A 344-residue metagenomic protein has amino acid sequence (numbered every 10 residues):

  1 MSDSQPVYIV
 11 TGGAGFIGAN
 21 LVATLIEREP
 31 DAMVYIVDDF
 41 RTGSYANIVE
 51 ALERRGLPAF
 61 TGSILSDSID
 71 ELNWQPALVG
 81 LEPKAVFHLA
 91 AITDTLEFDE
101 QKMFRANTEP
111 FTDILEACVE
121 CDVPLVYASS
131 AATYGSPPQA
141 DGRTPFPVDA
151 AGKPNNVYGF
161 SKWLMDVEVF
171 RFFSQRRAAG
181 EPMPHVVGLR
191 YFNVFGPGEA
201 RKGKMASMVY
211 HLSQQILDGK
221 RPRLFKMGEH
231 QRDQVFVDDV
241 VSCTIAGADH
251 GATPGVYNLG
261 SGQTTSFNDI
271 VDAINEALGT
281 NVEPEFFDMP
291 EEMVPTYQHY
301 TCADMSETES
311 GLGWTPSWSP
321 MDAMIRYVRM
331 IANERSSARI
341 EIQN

Functional and structural regions predicted by a protein language model:
M1-F192, M330: N-terminal Rossmann-like NAD(P)+-binding domain of SDR-like oxidoreductases, especially those catalyzing
V7-Y8, L217-N344: C-terminal substrate-binding subdomain of Rossmann-fold SDR/epimerase-dehydratase oxidoreductases
G13, F40, A200, M227-E229 (+1 more regions): Structured loop/turn residues at secondary-structure junctions
A91-T95, S130-T133, N193-E199, E229 (+2 more regions): Active-site proximal helix/loop that lines the substrate pocket of Rossmann-like NAD(P)-dependent oxidoreductase domains
T95-F98, P154, G196-E199, E291-V294: A short acidic, helix-capping loop that chelates divalent metal ions and anchors anionic groups
Q139-R143, V167-R232, V237-S242, A246 (+1 more regions): NAD(P)-dependent short-chain dehydrogenase/reductase
